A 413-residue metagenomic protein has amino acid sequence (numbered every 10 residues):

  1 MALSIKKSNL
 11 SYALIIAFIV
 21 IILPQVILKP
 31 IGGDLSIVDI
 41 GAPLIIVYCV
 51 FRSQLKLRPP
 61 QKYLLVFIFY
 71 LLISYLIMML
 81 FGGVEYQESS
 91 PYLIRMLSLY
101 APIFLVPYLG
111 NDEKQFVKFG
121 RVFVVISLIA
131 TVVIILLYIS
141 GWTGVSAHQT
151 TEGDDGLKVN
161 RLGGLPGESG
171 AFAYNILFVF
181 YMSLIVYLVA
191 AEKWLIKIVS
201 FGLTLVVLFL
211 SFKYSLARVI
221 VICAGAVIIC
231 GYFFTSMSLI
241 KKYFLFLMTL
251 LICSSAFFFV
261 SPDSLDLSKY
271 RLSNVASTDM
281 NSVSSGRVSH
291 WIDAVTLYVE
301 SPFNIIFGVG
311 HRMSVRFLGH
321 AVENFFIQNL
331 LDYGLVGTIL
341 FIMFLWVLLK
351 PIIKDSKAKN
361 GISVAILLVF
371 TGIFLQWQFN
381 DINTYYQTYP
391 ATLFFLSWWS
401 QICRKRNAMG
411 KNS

Functional and structural regions predicted by a protein language model:
M1-Q54, I73-F81, I373: N-terminal signal-anchor transmembrane segment
L3-L10, F51-Y63, V186-G202, M237-F244 (+1 more regions): Membrane-interface helix-loop-helix junctions at transmembrane boundaries of multi-pass membrane enzymes, predominantly
D39-G41, Y63-L72, V84-Y108, V122-S127: Aromatic-anchored transmembrane helix interface
V117-H148, P166-F234, V347: Alpha-helical transmembrane segments of multi-pass inner-membrane proteins
R121, F233, D332-F374, W398 (+1 more regions): Hydrophobic transmembrane alpha-helices and their immediate junctions
G144-T151, T278-V336, K354: Long extracytoplasmic/lumenal interhelical loops at the membrane interface of multi-pass membrane proteins
L162, Y243, F257-I292, M313-R316: Flexible juxtamembrane loops connecting transmembrane helices in multi-pass membrane enzymes that build or modify
Y181-I185, I362-Q376, I382-S413: Transmembrane alpha-helices of multi-pass inner-membrane enzymes
